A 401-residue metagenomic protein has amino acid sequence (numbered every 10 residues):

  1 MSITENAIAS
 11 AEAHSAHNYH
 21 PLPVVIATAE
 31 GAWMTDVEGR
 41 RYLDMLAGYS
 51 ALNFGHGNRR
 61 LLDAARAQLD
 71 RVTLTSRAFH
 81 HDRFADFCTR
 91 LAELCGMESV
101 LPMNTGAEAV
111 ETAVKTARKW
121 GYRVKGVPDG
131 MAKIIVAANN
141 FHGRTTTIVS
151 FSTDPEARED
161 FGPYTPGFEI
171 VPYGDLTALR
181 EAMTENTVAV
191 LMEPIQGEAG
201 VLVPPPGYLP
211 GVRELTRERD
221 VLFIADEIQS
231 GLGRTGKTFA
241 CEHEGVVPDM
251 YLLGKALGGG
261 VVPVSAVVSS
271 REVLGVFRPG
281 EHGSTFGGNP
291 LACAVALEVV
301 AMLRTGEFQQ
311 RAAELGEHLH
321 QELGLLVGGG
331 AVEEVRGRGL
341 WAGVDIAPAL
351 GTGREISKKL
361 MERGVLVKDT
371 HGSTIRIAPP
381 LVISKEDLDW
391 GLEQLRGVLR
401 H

Functional and structural regions predicted by a protein language model:
M1-H401: Conserved N-terminal phosphate-binding loop of PLP-dependent enzymes in the Aspartate aminotransferase
